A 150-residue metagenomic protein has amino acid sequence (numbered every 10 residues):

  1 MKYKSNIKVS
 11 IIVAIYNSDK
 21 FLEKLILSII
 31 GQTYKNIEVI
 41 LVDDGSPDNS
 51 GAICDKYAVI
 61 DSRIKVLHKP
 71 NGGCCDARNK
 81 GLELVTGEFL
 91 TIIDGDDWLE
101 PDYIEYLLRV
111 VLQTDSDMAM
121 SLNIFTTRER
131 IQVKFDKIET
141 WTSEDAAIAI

Functional and structural regions predicted by a protein language model:
M1-I150: Nucleotide-sugar donor-binding/catalytic module of glycosyltransferases that assemble extracellular/cell-envelope
